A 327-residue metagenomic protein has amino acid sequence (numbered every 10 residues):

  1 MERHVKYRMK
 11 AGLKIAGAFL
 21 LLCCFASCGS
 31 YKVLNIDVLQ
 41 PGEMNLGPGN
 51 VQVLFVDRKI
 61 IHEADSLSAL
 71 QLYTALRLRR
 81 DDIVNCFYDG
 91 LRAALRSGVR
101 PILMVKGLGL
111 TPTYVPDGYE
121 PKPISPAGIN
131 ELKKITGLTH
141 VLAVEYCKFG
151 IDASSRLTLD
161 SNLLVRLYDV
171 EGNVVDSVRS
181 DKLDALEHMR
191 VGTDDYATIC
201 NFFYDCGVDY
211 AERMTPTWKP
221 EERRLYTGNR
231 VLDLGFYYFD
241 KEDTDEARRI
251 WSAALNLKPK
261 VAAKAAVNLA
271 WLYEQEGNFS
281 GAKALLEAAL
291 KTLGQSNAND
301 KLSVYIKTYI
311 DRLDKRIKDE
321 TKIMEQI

Functional and structural regions predicted by a protein language model:
M1-A11: N-terminal secretory signal peptides that target proteins for export/translocation
G12-A18: Sec-dependent signal peptide recognition, specifically the positively charged N-region followed immediately by
C28-G49, E171-I327: C-terminal/domain-edge helix-coil "capping" segments
G47-D57: Hydrophobic beta-strand segments of well-ordered beta-sheets in folded domains
F55-V141, A298-I327: N-terminal segment of the mature soluble domain
H140-R190: Amphipathic beta-strand/beta-sheet edge segments enriched in Tyr/Trp
